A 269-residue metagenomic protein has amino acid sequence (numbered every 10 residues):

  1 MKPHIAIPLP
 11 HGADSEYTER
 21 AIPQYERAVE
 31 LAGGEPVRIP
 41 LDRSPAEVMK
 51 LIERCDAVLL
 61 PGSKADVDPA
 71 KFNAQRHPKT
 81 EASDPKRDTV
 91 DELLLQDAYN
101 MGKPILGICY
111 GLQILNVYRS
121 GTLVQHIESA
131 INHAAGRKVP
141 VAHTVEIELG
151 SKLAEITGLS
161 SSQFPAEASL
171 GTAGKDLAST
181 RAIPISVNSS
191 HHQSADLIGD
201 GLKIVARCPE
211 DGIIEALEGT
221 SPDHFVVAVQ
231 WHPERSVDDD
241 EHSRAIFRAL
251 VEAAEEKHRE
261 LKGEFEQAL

Functional and structural regions predicted by a protein language model:
M1-I108, V117-V124, E128-S186, H192 (+2 more regions): N-terminal beta1-alpha1 cap of cysteine-dependent amidohydrolase-like domains
L112: The feature captures the ABC ATPase H-loop/switch
V227-W231: Active-site-proximal beta-strand elements of phosphoester/diester hydrolases
